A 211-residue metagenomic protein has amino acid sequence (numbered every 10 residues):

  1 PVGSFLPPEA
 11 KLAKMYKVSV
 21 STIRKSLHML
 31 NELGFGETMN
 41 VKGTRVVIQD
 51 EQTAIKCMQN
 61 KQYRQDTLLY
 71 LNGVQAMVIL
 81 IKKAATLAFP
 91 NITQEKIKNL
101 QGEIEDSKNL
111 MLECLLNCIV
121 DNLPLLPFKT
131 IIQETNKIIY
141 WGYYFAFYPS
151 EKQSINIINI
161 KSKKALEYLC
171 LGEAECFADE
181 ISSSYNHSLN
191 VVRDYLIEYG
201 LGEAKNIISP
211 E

Functional and structural regions predicted by a protein language model:
P1-I79: Short linear motifs at protein or domain termini
E9, L123-L126, G172: Short loop-to-helix capping motifs
I48-C118, K164-D179: All-alpha effector-binding/dimerization core of bacterial HTH-type transcriptional repressors
Q101-M111, L126-T130, P149-N156: Amphipathic alpha-helical packing segments from all-alpha helical-bundle domains
L115-K129: Hydrophobic alpha-helical bundle segments that form small-molecule/ligand-binding pockets
L126-W141: Short, charge-rich, low-complexity alpha-helical interaction segments
Y144-E211: C-terminal all-alpha effector/ligand-binding and dimerization domain of prokaryotic HTH-type transcriptional repressors
